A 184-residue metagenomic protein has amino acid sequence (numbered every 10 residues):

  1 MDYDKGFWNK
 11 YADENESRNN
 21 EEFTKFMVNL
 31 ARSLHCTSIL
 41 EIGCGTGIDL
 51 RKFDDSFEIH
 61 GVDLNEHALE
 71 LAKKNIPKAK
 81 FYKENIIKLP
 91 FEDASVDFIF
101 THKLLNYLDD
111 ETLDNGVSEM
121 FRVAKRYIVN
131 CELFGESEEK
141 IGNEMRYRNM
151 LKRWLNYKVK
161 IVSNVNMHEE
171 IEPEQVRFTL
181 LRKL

Functional and structural regions predicted by a protein language model:
M1-P90, E111-N115, R126-L184: Class I (Rossmann-like) S-adenosyl-L-methionine-dependent methyltransferase catalytic domain, capturing the SAM-binding
F100: A conserved beta-strand element that flanks and buttresses the S-adenosyl-L-methionine
K103-Y107: Short catalytic micro-motifs in class I SAM-dependent methyltransferases
M120: Class I S-adenosylmethionine-dependent transferase superfamily signal
